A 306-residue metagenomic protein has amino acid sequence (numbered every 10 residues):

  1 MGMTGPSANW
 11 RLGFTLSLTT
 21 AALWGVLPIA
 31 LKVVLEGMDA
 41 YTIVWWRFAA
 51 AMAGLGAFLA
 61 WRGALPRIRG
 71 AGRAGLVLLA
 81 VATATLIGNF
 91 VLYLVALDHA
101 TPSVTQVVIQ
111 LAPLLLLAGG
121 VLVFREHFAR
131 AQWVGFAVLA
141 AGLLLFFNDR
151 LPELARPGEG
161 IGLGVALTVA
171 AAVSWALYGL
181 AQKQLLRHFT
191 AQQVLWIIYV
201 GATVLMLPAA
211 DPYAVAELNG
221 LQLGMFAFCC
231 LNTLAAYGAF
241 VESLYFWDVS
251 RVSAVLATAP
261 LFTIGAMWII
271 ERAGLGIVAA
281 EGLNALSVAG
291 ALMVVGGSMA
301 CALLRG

Functional and structural regions predicted by a protein language model:
G2-T4, W46-F48, A131, N148-D149 (+2 more regions): C-terminal-most transmembrane helix of multi-pass membrane proteins
N9-G13, G37-W45, G70-G75, N148-A172 (+2 more regions): Juxtamembrane helix-entry segments on the extracytoplasmic side of multipass membrane proteins
L16-S17, A21, L78-T83, L94 (+7 more regions): Residue-level signature of transmembrane alpha-helical cores of multipass secondary-active transporters and flippases
S17-L18, G72-A80, F128-A140, H188-I198 (+1 more regions): Cytoplasmic-side transmembrane-helix entry/capping segments in multi-pass membrane proteins
A21, W46, V104-L111, A181-A202 (+1 more regions): Helix-helix packing/entry segments at the starts of transmembrane helices
L23-P28, G63-I109, L144-L145, A227-W247: Specific transmembrane alpha-helical segments of multi-pass solute transporters/efflux pumps, especially DMT/EamA
G37-G88, L115-G119, V173-A181, L195-A214 (+1 more regions): Transmembrane alpha-helices of multi-pass small-molecule transport proteins
T42-A53, L94-H127, Q132, A171 (+1 more regions): Specific alpha-helical transmembrane segments that line the substrate/conduction pathway and gating interfaces
